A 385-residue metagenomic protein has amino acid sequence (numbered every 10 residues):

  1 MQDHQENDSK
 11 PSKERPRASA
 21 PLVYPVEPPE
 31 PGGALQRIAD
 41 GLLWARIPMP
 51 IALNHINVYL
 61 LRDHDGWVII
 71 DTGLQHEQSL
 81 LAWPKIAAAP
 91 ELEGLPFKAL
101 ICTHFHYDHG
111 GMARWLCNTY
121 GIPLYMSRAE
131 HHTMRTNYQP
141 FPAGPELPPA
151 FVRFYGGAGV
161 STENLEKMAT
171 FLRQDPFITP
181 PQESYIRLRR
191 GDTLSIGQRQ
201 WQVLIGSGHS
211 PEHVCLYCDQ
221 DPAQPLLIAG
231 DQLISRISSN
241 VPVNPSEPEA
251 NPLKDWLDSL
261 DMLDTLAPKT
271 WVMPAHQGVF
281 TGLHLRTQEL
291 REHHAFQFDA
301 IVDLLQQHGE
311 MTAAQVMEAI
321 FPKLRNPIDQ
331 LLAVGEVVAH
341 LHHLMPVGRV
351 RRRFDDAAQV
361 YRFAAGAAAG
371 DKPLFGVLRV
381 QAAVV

Functional and structural regions predicted by a protein language model:
Q2-Y24, A300-V385: C-terminal regulatory/interaction regions
K13-L42: N-terminal amphipathic/basic leader segments beginning at the initiator methionine
G32-L92, P96, C215-S235: Conserved beta-strand hairpin/beta-sheet module of binuclear metal-dependent hydrolase folds, prominently
D40, Q78-L80, P84-S195, A223-P225 (+2 more regions): Active-site HxH/HxHxD metal-binding segment of metal-dependent hydrolases
W67-Q78, K167, F171-T179, E183-I186 (+2 more regions): Metallo-beta-lactamase
W83, W256, V337: Aromatic/hydrophobic pocket-lining residues that form the small-molecule binding cavity in soluble enzyme cores
G111, N251, L332: Residue-level signal for the nucleotide or nucleotide-sugar donor/cofactor binding architecture
N118, G206, M345: Short, contiguous alpha-helical
